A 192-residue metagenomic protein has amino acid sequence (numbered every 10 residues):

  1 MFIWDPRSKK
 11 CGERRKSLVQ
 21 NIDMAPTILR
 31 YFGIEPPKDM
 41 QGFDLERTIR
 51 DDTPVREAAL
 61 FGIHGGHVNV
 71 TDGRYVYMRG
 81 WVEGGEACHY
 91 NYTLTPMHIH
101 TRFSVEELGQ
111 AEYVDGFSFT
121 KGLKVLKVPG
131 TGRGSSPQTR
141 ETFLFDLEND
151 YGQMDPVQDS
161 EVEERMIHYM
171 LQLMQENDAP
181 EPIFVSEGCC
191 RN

Functional and structural regions predicted by a protein language model:
M1-D39, F43-T53, V68, R79-W81: Substrate-binding rim/cap in mid-to-C-terminal beta-strand-loop elements of soluble/periplasmic
V19-P26, F43, T139-T142, Y151 (+2 more regions): A structural signal for well-ordered alpha-helical segments within the folded catalytic domains of diverse enzymes
A25-L29, G33, E46, M78 (+3 more regions): Non-transmembrane alpha-helical segments in soluble domains of secreted/periplasmic/extracellular proteins
E35-P36, D159-E161: Structural helix-adjacent loops and short alpha-helical linkers that scaffold large soluble proteins
I49-D52, V185-N192: Amphipathic alpha-helical surface "interface" segments used for docking/oligomerization or membrane association within
R56-L60, R165, E181-F184, G188: WW-domain-binding short linear motifs
H64-Q158: C-terminal, low-complexity/hydrophilic appendages and adjacent surface loops of extracellular/periplasmic anionic
Q172-F184: Bilobed periplasmic-binding protein-like "clamshell/Venus-flytrap" ligand-binding domains
